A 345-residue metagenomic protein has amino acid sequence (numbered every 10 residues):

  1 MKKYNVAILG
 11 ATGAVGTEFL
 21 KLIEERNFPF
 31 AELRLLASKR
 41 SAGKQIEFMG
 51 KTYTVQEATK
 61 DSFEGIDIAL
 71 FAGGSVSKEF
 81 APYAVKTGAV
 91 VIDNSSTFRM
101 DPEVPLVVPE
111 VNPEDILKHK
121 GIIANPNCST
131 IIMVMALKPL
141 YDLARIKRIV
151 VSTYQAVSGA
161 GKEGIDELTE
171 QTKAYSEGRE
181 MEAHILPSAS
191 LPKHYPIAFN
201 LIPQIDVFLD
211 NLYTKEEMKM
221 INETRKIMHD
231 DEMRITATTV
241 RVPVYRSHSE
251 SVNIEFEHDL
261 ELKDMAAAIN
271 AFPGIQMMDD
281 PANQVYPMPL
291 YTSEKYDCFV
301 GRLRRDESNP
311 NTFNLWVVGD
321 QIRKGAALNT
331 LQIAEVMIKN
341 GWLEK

Functional and structural regions predicted by a protein language model:
M1-P192, E232-R234, Q284-Y286, C298-F299 (+4 more regions): N-terminal Rossmann-like NAD(P) cofactor-binding subdomain of oxidoreductases, focused on the glycine-rich
A69, V157-K345: Charged docking surfaces used in two-component/phosphorelay signaling
